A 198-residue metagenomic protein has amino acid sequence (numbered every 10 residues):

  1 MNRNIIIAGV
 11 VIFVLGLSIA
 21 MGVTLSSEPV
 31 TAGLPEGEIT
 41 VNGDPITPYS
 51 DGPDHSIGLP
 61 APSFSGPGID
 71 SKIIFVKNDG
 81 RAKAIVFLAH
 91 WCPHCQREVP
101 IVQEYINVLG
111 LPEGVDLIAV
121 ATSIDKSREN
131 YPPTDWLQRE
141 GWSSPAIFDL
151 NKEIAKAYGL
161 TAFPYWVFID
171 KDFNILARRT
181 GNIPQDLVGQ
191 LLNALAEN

Functional and structural regions predicted by a protein language model:
M1-A61: N-terminal targeting signals for export/organelle localization
S63-K83: A short beta-strand-turn-helix
R81-K83, L88-W91, A162: Short pre-active-site segment immediately N-terminal to redox-active cysteine/selenocysteine motifs in thiol-based
A84-I85, L117, W166: Hydrophobic beta-strand anchors of alpha/beta hydrolase catalytic cores
C92-C95, W166: The canonical Cys-X-X-Cys-His
Q96-E140, L150-A157: Structural microenvironment flanking redox-active thiols in thiol-disulfide oxidoreductases
Q138-W142, L150-A196: Thiol/disulfide oxidoreductase modules built on the thioredoxin-like
